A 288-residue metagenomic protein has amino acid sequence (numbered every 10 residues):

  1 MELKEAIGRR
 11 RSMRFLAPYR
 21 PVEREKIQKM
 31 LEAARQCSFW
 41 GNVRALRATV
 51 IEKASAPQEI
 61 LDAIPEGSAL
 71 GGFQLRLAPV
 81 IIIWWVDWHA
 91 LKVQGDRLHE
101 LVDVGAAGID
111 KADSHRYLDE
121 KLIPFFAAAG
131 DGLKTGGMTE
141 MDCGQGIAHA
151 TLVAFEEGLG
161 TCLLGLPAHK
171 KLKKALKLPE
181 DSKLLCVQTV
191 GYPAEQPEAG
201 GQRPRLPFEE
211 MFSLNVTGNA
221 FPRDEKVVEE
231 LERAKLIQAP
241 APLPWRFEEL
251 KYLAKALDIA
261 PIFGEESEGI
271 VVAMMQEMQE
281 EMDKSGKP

Functional and structural regions predicted by a protein language model:
M1-P288: Acidic, surface-exposed loops and disordered segments
